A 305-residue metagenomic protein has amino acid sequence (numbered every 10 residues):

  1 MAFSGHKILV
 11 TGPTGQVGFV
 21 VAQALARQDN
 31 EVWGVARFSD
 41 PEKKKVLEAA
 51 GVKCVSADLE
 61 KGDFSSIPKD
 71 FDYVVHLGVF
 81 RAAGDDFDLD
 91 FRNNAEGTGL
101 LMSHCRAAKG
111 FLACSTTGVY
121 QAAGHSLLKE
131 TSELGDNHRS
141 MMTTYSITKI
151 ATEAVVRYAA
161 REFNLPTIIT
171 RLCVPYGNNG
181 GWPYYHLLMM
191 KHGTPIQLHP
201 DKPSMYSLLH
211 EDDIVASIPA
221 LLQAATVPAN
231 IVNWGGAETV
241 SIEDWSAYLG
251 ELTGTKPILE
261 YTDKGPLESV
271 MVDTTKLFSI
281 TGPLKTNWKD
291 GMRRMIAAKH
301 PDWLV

Functional and structural regions predicted by a protein language model:
I8-R27: N-terminal Rossmann NAD(P)H-binding glycine-rich loop of SDR-like oxidoreductase domains
P41, V52-N93: NAD(P)H-binding glycine-rich loop region in Rossmannoid oxidoreductase-like domains and their noncatalytic homologs
G99-T144: Conserved Rossmann-fold NAD(P)-dependent oxidoreductase catalytic core, especially the SDR/UDP-sugar
T148: Active-site helix of classical SDR
A154-Y206, E211-D213, L249: NAD(P)-dependent short-chain dehydrogenase/reductase
Y176-G180, P203-V215, I231-L249, E268-V270 (+2 more regions): Substrate-binding strand-loop-helix patch in Rossmann-like NAD(P)-dependent oxidoreductase/epimerase domains
H192, S217-A220, A224-G265, D273-T274 (+1 more regions): Mid/C-terminal beta-alpha module of Rossmann-like enzyme folds, strongest in SDR-family dehydrogenases/epimerases
W288-V305: Amphipathic terminal alpha-helices
